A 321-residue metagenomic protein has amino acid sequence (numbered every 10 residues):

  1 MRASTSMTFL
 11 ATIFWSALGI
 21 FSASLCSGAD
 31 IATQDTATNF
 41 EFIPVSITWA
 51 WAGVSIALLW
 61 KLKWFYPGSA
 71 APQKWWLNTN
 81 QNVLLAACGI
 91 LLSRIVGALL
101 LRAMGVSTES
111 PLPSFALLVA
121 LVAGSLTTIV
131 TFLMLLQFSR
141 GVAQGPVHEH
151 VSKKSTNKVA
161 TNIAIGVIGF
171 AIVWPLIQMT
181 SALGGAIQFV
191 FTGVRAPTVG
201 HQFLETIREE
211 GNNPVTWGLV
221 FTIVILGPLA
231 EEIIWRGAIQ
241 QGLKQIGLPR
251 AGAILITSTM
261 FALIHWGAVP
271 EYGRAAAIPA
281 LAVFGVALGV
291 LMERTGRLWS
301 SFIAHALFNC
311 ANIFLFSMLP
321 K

Functional and structural regions predicted by a protein language model:
M1-T156, A160, C310-K321: N-terminal, membrane-interfacial amphipathic/helix-forming hydrophobic leader that caps and precedes the first
S4-M7, A11, S16, I163 (+4 more regions): Generic detector of short alpha-helix boundary/capping microenvironments and adjacent low-complexity segments
T12, S16, V83-I95, L121-I129 (+8 more regions): Alpha-helical transmembrane spans of integral membrane proteins, capturing the lipid-embedded, hydrophobic core of TM
F21-S22, S27, L58-K61, F65-Y66 (+9 more regions): Hydrophobic membrane-targeting signal helices
D35, A52, P175-M179, R195 (+1 more regions): Transmembrane helix-loop-helix hairpins at the membrane interface of multi-pass integral membrane proteins
Y66-A70, L100, M104-E109, F138-P146 (+10 more regions): Membrane-interfacial segments
R102-G124, M134-G227, Q245, F316: Juxtamembrane helix-loop-helix connectors linking adjacent transmembrane helices in multi-pass membrane enzymes
